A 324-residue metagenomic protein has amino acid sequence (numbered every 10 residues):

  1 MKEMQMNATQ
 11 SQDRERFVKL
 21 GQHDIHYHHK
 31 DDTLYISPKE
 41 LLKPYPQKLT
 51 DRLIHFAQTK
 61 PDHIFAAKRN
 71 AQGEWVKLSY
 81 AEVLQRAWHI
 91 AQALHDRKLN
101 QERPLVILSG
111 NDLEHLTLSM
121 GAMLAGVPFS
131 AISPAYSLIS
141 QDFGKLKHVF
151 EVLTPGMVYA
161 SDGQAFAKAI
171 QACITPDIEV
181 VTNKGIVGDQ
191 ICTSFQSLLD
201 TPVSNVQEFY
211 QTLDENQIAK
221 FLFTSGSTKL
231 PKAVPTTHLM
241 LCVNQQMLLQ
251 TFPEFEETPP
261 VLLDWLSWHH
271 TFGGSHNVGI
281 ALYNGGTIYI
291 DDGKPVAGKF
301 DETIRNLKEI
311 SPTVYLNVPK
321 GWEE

Functional and structural regions predicted by a protein language model:
E3-V18, L124-S197: Structural core segment of the AMP-binding/adenylate-forming
I25-S37, R52-L78, A219: AMP-dependent adenylate-forming
L41, A66-T117, S137-K145, S194-D200 (+1 more regions): Conserved AMP-binding/adenylate-forming core of the ANL superfamily
P61-I64, V180, V187-F223, K229-L230 (+1 more regions): Conserved pre-ATP/AMP-binding loop-to-beta segment of ANL
K77-A81, Y210-Q211, A219-Q246: Conserved AMP-binding A3 loop
S109-G110, S130-V149, D162-A165, G286-E309: ATP-dependent adenylate-forming carboxylate-activation enzymes
D112-S137, H148-M157, P260-V261, G279-Y289 (+1 more regions): A short helix-loop-beta submotif of the ANL/AMP-binding
C242-V261, W268-E324: Conserved AMP-binding/adenylation subdomain of ANL enzymes
